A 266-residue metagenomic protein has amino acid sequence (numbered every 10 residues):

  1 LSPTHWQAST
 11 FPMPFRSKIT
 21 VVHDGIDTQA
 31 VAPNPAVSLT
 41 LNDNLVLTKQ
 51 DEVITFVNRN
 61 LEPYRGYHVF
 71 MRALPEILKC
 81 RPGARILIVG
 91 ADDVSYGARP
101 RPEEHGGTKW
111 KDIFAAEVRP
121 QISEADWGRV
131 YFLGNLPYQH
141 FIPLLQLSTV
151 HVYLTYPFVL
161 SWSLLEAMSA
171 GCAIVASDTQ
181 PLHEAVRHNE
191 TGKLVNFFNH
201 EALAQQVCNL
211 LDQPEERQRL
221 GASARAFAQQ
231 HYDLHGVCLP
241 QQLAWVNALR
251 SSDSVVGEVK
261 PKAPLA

Functional and structural regions predicted by a protein language model:
L1, D43-R65, M71-E76, I86-V89: Conserved donor-binding/catalytic core segment of Leloir-type glycosyltransferases
L1-Q50: Donor nucleotide-sugar binding/catalytic pocket of nucleotide-sugar-dependent glycosyltransferases
G90, R99-Q139: Nucleotide-activated donor-binding/catalytic signature segment of Leloir-type glycosyltransferases, i.e., the conserved
Y156: Aromatic "clamp/platform" in nucleotide-sugar-dependent glycosyltransferases that forms part of the donor/acceptor
A173-A176, V186: Short hydrophobic beta-strand element within catalytic cores of glycosyltransferases and related nucleotide-activated
H188-N189, K193-H200, N209-P214: Conserved acidic donor-binding segment of nucleotide-sugar-dependent glycosyltransferases
A202, N209, E216-H231, V237 (+1 more regions): A short, well-ordered alpha-helix in the C-terminal region of glycosyltransferases
L234-A266: C-terminal alpha-helical cap of glycosyltransferases
